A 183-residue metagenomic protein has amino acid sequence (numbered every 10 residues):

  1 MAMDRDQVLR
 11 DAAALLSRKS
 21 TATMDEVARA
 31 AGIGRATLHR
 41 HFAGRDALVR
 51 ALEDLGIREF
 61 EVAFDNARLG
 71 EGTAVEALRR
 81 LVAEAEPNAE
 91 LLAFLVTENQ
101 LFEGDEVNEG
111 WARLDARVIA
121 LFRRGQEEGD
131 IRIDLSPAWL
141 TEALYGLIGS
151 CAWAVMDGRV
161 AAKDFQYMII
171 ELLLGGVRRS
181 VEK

Functional and structural regions predicted by a protein language model:
M1-A30, D46-R50, L55: Basic, helix-initiating cap at the start of DNA-binding domains
D11-R18, E59-G70, A143-A154: Solvent-exposed, amphipathic alpha-helical segments
G32-F42: Short hydrophobic/aromatic patch on the recognition helix
A51, R58, V62-L91, F102-D105: Hydrophobic alpha-helical connector segments
E86-A120: Short secondary-structure transition hinges
V96-Q100, N108, A112, E127-L172 (+1 more regions): Hydrophobic/aromatic-rich alpha-helical bundle segments in the mid-to-C-terminal region
